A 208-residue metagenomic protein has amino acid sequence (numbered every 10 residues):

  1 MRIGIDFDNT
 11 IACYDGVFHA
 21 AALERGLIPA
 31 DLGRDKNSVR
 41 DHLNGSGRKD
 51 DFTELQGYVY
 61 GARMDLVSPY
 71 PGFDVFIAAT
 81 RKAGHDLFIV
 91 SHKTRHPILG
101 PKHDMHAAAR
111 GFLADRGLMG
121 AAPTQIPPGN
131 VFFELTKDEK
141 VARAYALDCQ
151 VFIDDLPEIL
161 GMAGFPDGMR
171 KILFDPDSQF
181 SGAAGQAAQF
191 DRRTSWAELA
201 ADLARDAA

Functional and structural regions predicted by a protein language model:
M1-T53: Active-site neighborhood of HAD-like aspartate-dependent phosphohydrolases
D15-V17, K93-T94, K137, D177: Short, flexible active-site-adjacent loop segments at beta-strand->alpha-helix junctions, enriched in small/polar
L23, A78-K82, Y145, F165: Anion (oxyanion) recognition and catalysis
I28-P29, N37-A78, H85: Metal-dependent phosphoesterase signature
L55, I89-T94, D175-P176: Short loop/turn segments at strand-loop or loop-helix junctions that form parts of catalytic or ligand-binding pockets
M64, F73-L113: Substrate-recognition element of Asp-dependent hydrolases with the DxDx(T/V) motif
L99-A208: C-terminal cap/substrate-recognition subdomain and adjoining C-terminal extension of metal-dependent phosphatase-like
